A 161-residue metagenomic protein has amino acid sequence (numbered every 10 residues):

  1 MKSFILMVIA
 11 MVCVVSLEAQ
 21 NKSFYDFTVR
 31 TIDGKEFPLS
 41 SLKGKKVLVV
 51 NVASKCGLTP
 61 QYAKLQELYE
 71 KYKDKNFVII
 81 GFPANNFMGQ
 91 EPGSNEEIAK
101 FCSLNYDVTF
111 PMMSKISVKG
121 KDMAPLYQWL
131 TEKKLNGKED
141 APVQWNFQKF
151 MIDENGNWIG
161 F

Functional and structural regions predicted by a protein language model:
M1-K22: Bacterial Sec-dependent N-terminal signal peptides
E18-S40, P60, A124-P125: N-terminal "domain-start" segment that seeds a small globular fold
T31, N51-K55: Amphipathic alpha-helical repeat scaffolds
P38-S40, E70-K71, N136-A141: Surface-exposed acidic, glycine-flexible loop patches that form ligand/cofactor-binding and adhesion interfaces
K43-L48: Local sequence-structure signature of Cys/Sec-based thiol-disulfide redox active-site neighborhoods
L58-A124: Structural microenvironment flanking redox-active thiols in thiol-disulfide oxidoreductases
D107-F161: Thiol/selenol-based redox catalytic cores and closely related redox-interacting motifs
